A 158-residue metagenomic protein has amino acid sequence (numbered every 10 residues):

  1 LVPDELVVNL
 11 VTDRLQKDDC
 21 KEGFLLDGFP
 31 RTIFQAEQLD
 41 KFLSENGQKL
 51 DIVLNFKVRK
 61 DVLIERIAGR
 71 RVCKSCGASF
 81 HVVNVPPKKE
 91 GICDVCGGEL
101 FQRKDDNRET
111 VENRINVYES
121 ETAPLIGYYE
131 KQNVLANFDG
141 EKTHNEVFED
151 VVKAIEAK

Functional and structural regions predicted by a protein language model:
L1-Q48, R59-V62, V72-A78, R103 (+1 more regions): ATP-dependent small-molecule kinase phosphotransfer cores that center on conserved nucleotide phosphate-binding segments
D4-V8, I33-A36, G47, K57-D61 (+3 more regions): Amphipathic alpha-helical transducer elements in NTP-driven molecular machines
R14-D18, F42-N46, R66, R70 (+6 more regions): Conserved, well-folded catalytic cores of nucleic-acid-processing and energy-transducing macromolecular machines
L26-P30, L54, V83-N84, Q102 (+2 more regions): Short N-terminal micro-motifs specific to bacterial/archaeal maturation and metal-cluster initiation sites
D27, N46-G69, V83-I92: Conserved phosphate-donor/acceptor-positioning beta-strand/loop module used by diverse small-molecule
Q35-Q38, I52-N55, R66, V72 (+4 more regions): Residue-level recognition of specific faces of alpha-helices
E65-E112: Cys/His-rich short segments
E99-K158: NTP-dependent small-molecule kinase module
